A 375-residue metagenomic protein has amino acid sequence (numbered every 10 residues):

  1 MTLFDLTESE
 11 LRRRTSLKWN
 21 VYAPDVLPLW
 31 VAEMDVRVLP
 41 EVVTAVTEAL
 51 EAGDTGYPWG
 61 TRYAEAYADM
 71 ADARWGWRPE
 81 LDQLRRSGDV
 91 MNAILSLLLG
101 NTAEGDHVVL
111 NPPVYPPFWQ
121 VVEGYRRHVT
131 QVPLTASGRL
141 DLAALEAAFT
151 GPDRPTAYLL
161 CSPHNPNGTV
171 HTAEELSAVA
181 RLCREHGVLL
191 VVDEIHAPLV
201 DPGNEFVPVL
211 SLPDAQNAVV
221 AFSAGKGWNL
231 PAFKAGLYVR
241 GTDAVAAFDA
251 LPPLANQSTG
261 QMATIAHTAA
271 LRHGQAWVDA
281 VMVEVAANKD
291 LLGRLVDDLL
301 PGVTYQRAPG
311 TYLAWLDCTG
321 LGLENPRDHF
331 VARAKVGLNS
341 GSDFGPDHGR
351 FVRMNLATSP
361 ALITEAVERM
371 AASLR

Functional and structural regions predicted by a protein language model:
T2-V90, S96: N-terminal small-domain helix-loop-helix segment of the aminotransferase-like
D54-R181, P198-L199, N204-L212: Conserved core of the PLP fold type I
D69, N325, H329-L338, F344-R375: PLP-dependent enzyme catalytic core of the Aspartate aminotransferase-like
L110, Q131, V192, L338-S340: Hydrophobic residues in well-ordered beta-strands that form the structural core
Y125, E185-H186, Q216, A334: Helix C-cap/helix->beta junction micro-motif
D214-A286: Conserved core segment of the aminotransferase class I/II
T268, V285-G293, Y305-C318, H348: Conserved glycine-rich beta-strand-loop-beta hairpin in the small C-terminal domain of fold type I
